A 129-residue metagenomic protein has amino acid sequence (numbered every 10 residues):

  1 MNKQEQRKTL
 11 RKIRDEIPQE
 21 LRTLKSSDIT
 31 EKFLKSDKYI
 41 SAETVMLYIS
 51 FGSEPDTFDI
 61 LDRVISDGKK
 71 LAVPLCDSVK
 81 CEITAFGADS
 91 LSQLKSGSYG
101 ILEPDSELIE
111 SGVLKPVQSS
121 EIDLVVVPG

Functional and structural regions predicted by a protein language model:
M1-E121: N-terminal active-site beta-alpha-beta segment that forms phosphate/nucleotide-binding and substrate-recognition loops
V125-G129: Conserved Motif II region of HX4D acyltransferases
